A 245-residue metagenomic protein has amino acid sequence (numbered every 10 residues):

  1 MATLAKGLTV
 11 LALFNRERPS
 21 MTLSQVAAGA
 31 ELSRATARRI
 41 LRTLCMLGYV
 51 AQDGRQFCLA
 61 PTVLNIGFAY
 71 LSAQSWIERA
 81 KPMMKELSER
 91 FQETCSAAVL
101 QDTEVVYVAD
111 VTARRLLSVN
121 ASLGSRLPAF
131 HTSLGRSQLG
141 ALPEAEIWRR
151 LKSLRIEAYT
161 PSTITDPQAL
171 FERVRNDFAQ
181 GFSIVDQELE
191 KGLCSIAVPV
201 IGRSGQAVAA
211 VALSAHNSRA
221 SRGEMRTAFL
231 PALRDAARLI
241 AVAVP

Functional and structural regions predicted by a protein language model:
M1-E78, K85, R238, V242-A243: N-terminal helix-turn-helix
M1-L4, A60, A73, I77 (+7 more regions): Short, structured helix-loop boundary elements
N15, G135, L139, P143 (+2 more regions): Short amphipathic alpha-helical signal-transduction/dimerization elements
C58-L154: Amphipathic alpha-helical effector-binding/dimerization core of metabolite-sensing transcriptional regulators
R79-L87, L151-A197, A243: Short, basic/aromatic recognition patches
R175, K191, V208-P245: Juxtadomain coupling helices with adjacent low-complexity linkers
V200-R203: Sensor-regulatory modules in signal-transduction proteins
